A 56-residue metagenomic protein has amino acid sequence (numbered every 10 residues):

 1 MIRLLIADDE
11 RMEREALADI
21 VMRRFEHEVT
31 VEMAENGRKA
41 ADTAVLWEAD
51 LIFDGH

Functional and structural regions predicted by a protein language model:
M1-L5: Non-catalytic signal-transmission and effector/linker regions of two-component phosphorelay proteins
I6, V29, A41: Generic anion/oxyanion-binding catalytic loop in active/binding sites
D8, D50, G55-H56: Active-site residues of response regulator receiver
D8-D9, N36: Acidic di-acidic motifs
R11-E32: Two-component/phosphorelay signaling modules centered on CheY-like receiver
M33-L51: Acidic, metal-coordinating helix/loop segments flanking the phosphotransfer/catalytic sites of two-component signaling
